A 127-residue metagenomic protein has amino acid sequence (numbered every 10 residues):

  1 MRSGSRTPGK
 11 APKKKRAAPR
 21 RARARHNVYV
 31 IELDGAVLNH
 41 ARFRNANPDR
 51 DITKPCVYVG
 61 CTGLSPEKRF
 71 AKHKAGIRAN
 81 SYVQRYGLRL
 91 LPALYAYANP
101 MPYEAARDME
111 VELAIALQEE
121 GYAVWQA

Functional and structural regions predicted by a protein language model:
M1-A71, E104-E112: GIY-YIG nuclease catalytic motif and its immediate N-terminal context
L64-E67, A71-A127: Aromatic/basic micro-patches that form nucleic-acid/chromatin recognition or nuclease catalytic surfaces
